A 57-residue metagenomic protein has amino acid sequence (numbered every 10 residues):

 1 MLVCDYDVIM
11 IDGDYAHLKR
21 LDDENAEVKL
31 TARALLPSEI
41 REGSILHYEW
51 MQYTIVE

Functional and structural regions predicted by a protein language model:
M1-D12: Structural detector for short beta-strands of small beta-barrel domains
V8-M10, A32, I45: Secondary-structure boundary/capping motif
G13-L18: Short aromatic-glycine-enriched beta-strand elements
R20-D22: A mature extracytoplasmic/lumenal domain signature
N25-P37: Beta-strand/loop nucleic-acid-binding surfaces
K29, I45-W50: Interaction-interface detector
L35-H47: Short nucleic-acid-contacting surface segments enriched for D/E, G, S/T with interspersed K/R
E49-E57: Short, Lys/Arg- and Gly-enriched loop/turn segments at beta-strand edges
